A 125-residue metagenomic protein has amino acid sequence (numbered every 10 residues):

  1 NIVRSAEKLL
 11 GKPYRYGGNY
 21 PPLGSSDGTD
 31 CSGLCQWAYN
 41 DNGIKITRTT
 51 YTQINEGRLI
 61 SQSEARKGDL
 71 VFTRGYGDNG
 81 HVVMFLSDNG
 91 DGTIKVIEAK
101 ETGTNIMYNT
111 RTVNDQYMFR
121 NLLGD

Functional and structural regions predicted by a protein language model:
N1-A6: N-terminal hydrophobic or amphipathic helices/low-complexity stretches enriched in small/hydrophobic/Pro/Gly
P13-K67: Catalytic cysteine-centered active-site loop
Y20, G77, N89: Flexible, active-site-proximal loop/turn residues at the rims of small-molecule/cofactor binding pockets and catalytic
D41-R48, D78, D91-I94: Substrate-binding/catalytic groove segments of enzymes that remodel or degrade extracellular structural polymers
T52-I60, G80-D125: Aromatic- and glycine-rich peptidoglycan recognition patches
L70: Conserved structured catalytic cores and adjacent interaction surfaces of nucleotide-binding/hydrolyzing enzymes
